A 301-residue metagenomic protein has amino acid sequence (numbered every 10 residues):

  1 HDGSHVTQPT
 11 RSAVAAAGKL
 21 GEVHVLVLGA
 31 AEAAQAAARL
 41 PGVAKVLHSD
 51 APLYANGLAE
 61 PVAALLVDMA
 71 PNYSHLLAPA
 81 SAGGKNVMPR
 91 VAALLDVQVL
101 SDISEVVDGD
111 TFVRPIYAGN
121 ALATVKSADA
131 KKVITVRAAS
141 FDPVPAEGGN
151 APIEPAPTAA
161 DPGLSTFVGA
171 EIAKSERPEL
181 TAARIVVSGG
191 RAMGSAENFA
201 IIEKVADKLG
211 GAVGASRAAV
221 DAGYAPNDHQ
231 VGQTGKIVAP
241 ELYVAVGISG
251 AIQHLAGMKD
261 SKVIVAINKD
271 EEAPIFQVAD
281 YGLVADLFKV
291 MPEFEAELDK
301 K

Functional and structural regions predicted by a protein language model:
H1-K301: N-terminal glycine-rich FAD/FM-binding segment characteristic of electron-transfer flavoproteins
